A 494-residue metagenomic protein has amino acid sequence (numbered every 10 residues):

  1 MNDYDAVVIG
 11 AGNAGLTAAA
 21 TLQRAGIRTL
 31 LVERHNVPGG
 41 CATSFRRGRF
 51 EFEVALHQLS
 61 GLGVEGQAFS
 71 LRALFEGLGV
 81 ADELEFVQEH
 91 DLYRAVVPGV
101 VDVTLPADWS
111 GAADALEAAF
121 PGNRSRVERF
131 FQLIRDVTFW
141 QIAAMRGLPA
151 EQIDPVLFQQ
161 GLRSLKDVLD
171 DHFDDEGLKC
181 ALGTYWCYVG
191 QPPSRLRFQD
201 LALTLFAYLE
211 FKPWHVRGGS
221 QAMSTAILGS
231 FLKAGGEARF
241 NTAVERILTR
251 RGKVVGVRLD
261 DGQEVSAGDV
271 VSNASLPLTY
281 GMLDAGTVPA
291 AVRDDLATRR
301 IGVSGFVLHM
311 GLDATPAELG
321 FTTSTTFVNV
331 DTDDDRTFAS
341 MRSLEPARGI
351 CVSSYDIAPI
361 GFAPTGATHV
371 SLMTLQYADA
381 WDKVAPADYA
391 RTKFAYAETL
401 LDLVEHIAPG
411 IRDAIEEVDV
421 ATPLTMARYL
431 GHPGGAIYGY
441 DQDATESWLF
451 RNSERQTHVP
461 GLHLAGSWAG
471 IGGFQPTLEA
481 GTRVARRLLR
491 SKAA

Functional and structural regions predicted by a protein language model:
N2-L133, D441: N-terminal glycine-rich phosphate/pyrophosphate-binding loop and immediately adjacent elements
P98-L196: Rossmann-like flavin
D175-P192, A347-S353, G410-I471: A glycine-rich dinucleotide-binding beta-alpha-beta segment and adjacent secondary-structure elements that constitute
L205-V254, R258-D260: Helical element adjacent to the flavin cofactor pocket in flavoenzyme catalytic cores
E245-P364: Mid-domain catalytic core of redox enzymes that form a hydrophobic substrate pocket/lid adjacent to a catalytic redox
T249, R490-A494: Active-site-proximal substrate-binding core of FAD-dependent oxidoreductases
D313-L424: C-terminal segments that line or cap access tunnels to active or ligand-binding sites in enzymes and enzyme-associated
S467-L489: A conserved FAD-binding loop/helix module that cradles the flavin
